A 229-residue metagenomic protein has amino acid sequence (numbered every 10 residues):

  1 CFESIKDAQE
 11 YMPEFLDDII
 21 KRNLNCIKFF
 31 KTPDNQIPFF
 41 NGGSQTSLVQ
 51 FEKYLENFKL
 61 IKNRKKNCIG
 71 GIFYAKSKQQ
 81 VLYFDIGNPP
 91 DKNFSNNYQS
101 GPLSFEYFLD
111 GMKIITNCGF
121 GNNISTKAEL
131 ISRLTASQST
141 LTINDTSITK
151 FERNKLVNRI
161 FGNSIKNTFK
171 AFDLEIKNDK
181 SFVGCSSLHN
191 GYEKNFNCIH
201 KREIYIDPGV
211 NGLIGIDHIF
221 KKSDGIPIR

Functional and structural regions predicted by a protein language model:
C1-I20: Aromatic-lined, polymer-binding surfaces characteristic of secreted/periplasmic polysaccharide-degrading enzymes
I5-Q9, K31-D34, D145: A generic secondary-structure signal for well-formed alpha-helical elements
F15, I19, G43, R133: Short acidic-hydrophobic sequence patches enriched in Asp/Glu that either
D18-N35: Long, well-ordered core segments of solenoidal/helical folds
D34-G43: Glycine- and aromatic-rich loop/turn segments at beta-sheet edges
V49-R229: Catalytic and substrate-binding regions of extracellular carbohydrate-active enzymes, especially polysaccharide lyases
